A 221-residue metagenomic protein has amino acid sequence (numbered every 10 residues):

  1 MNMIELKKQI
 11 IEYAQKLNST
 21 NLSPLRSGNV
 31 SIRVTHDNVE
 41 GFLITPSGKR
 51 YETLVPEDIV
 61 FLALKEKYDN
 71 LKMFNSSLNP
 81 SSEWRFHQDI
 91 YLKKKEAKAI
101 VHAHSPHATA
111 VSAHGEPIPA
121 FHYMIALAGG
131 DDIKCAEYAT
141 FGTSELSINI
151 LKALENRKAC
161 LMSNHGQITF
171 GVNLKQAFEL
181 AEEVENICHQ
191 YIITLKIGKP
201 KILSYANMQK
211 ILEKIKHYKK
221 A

Functional and structural regions predicted by a protein language model:
M1-A221: Glycine-rich flexible loops
